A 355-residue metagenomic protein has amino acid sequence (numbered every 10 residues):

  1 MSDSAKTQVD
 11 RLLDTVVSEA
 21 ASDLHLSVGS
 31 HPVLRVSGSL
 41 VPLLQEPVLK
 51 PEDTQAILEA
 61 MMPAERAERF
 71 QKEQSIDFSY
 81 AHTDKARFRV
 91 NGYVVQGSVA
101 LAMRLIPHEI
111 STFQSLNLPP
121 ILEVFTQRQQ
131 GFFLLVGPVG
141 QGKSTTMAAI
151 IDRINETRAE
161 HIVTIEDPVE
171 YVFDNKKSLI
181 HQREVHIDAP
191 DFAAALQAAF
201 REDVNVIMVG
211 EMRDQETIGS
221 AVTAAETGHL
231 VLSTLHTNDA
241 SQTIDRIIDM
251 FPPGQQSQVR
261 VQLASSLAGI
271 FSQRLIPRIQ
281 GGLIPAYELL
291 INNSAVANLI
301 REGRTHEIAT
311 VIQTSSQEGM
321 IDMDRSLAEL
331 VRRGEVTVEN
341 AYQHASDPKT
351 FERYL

Functional and structural regions predicted by a protein language model:
M1-L355: Short, flexible helix-loop junctions that flank or precede catalytic/ligand sites
